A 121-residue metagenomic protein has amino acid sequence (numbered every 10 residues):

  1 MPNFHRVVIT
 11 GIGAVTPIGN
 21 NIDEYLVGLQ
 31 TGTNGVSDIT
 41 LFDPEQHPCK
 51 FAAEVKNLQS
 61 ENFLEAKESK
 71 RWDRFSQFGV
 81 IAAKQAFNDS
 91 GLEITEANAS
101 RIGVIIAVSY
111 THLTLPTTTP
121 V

Functional and structural regions predicted by a protein language model:
M1-E68: ACP-dependent fatty acid/polyketide chain-elongation machinery
M1-F4, S90-G103: Structural signature of cysteine-dependent C-C bond-forming condensing enzymes
T10, I105-V108: Short beta-strand segments
V36, A52, Q77, R101-G103: A common structural microfeature
R71-S76, A99: Active-site nucleophile and cofactor-binding loops and adjacent substrate-binding regions of central metabolic enzymes
F78-S90: Stable alpha-helical structural segments in soluble proteins, enriched in small hydrophobic residues
T111-T117: Conserved small/polar residues in nucleotide/adenosyl-binding loops
